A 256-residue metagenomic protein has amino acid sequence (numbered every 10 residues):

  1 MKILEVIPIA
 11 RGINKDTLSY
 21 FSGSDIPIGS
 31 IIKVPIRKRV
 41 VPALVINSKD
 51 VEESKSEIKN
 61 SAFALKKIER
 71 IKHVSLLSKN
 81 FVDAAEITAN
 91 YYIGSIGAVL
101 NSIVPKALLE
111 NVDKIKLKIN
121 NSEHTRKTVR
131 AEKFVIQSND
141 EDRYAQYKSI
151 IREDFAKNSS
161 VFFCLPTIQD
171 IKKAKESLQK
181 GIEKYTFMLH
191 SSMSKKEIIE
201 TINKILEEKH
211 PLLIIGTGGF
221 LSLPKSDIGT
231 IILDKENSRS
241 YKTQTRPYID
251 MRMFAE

Functional and structural regions predicted by a protein language model:
M1-E256: Accessory, non-ATPase domains that flank or precede helicase/AAA+ motor cores in DNA-metabolism machines
